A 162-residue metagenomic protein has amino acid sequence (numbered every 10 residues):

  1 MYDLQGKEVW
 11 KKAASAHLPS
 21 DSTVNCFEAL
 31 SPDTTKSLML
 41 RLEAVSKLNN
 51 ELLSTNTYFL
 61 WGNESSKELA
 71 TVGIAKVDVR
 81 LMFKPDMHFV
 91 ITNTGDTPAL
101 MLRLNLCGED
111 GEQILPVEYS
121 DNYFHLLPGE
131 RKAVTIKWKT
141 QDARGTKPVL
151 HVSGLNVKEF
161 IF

Functional and structural regions predicted by a protein language model:
M1-A13, L106-N122: Short beta-strand and strand-turn-strand segments in soluble, beta-rich domains
V9, D96-M101: Short acidic/proline- and small/hydrophobic-mixed sequence motifs that coincide with surface turns and coil-to-beta
K12-H17, F27-S31, S120-L126: Beta-strand-rich interaction surfaces with strong enrichment in secreted/lumenal proteins
P19-V24, K84, L127-R131: Solvent-exposed, conformationally flexible loop/turn segments
T23-A75, L115, A133-F162: Terminal connector regions
L42, L104, G129: Hydrophobic, well-ordered secondary-structure elements that form the walls of internal hydrophobic environments
V72-F89: Compositionally biased low-complexity segments at domain edges in trafficked proteins and select soluble regulators
F89-D96, T140: Asparagine-centered strand-capping/turn motif at beta-strand->loop junctions
